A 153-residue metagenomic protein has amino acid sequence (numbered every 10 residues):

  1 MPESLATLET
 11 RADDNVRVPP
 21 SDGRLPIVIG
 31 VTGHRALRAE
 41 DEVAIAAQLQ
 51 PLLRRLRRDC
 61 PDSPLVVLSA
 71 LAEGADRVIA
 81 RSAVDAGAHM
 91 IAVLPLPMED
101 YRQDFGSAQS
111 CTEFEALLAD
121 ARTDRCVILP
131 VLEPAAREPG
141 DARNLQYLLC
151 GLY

Functional and structural regions predicted by a protein language model:
P2-Y153: Acidic/glycine-enriched connector segments
